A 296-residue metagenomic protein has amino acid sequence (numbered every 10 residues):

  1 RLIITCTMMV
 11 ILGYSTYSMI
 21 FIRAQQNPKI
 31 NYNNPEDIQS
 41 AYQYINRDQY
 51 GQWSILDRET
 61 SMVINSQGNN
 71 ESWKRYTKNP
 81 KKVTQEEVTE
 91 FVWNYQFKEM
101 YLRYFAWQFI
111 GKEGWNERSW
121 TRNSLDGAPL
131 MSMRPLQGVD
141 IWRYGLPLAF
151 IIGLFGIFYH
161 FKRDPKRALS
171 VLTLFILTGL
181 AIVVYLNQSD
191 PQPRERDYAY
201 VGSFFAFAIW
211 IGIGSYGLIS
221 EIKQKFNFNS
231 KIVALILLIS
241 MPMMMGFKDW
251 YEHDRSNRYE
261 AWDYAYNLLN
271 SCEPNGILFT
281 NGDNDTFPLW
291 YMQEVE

Functional and structural regions predicted by a protein language model:
C6-L12, G145-I152, P165-Y185, L237-L238: Transmembrane alpha-helix segments characteristic of polytopic inner-membrane glycan-assembly/cell-envelope
T7-I11, F161, P165, I213-G246: Signature aromatic-anchored transmembrane alpha helix within multi-pass, membrane-resident enzymes that catalyze glycan
I20-Y42, Y251-S271: Alpha-helical transmembrane signal-anchor/signal-peptide segments
A24-F158: Lumenal/periplasmic acceptor-binding loop at the mouth of the active site in multi-pass, GT-C-fold membrane enzymes
L56-M100, K248-E296: Soluble catalytic regions of membrane-associated enzymes that act on cell-envelope and secretory-pathway components
V139-W142, D164-A168, V184-V201, D254: Membrane-interface catalytic loops of GT-C/OST-like multi-pass glycosylation enzymes that act
L180, Q192-G217: Hydrophobic/aromatic-rich transmembrane helices and adjacent perimembrane loops
